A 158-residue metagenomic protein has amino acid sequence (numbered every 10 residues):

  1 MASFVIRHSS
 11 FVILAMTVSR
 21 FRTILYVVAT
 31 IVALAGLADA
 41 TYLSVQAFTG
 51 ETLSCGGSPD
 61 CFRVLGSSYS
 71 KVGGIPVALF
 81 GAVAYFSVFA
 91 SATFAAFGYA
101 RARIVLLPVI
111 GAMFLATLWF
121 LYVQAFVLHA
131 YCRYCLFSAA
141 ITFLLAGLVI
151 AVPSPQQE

Functional and structural regions predicted by a protein language model:
M1-M16, E158: Short, basic, low-complexity termini and linkers enriched in Ser/Thr/Gly/Pro that act as targeting/leader peptides
M16-E158: Membrane-interfacial helix-loop segments of redox and metal-homeostasis proteins, especially TM-loop-TM junctions
